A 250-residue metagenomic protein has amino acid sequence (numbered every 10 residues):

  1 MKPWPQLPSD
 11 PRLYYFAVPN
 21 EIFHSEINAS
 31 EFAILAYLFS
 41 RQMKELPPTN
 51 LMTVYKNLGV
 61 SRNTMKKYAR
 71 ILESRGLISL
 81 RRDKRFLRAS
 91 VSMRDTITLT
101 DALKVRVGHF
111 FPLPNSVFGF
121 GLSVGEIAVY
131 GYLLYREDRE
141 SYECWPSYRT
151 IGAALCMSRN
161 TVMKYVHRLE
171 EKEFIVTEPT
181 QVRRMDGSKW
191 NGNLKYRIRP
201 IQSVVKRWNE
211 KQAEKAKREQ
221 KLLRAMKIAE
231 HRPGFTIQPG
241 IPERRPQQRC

Functional and structural regions predicted by a protein language model:
M1-C250: Electropositive, intrinsically flexible nucleic-acid-contacting patches
